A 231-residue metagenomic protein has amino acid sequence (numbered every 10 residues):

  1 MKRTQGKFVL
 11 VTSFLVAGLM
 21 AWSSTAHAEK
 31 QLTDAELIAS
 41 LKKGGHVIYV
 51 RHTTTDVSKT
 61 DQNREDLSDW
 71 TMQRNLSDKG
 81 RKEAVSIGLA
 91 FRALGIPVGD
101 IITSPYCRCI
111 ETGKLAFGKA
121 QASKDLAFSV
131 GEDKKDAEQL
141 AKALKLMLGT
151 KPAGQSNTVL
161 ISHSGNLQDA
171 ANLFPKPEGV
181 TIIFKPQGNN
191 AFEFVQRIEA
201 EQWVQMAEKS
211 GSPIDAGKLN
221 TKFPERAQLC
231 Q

Functional and structural regions predicted by a protein language model:
M1-S13: Bacterial N-terminal signal peptides that target proteins for export
V11-A21: Bacterial N-terminal signal peptides
W22-A28: Sec/Tat signal peptide C-region and signal peptidase I cleavage site
E29-K124, S129-D133, L173-Q231: Active-site-proximal alpha-helix that buttresses catalytic centers in soluble enzyme cores
V47, S156-S162: Generic beta-sheet signal
K134-K142: Short, surface-exposed amphipathic charged segments that create phosphate/polyanion-binding patches used for binding
A141-P152: A short, acidic, amphipathic alpha-helical segment used as a generic capping/interface helix at domain edges
T150-S156, Q187-N190: A short, structured loop/turn motif at beta-sheet edges
